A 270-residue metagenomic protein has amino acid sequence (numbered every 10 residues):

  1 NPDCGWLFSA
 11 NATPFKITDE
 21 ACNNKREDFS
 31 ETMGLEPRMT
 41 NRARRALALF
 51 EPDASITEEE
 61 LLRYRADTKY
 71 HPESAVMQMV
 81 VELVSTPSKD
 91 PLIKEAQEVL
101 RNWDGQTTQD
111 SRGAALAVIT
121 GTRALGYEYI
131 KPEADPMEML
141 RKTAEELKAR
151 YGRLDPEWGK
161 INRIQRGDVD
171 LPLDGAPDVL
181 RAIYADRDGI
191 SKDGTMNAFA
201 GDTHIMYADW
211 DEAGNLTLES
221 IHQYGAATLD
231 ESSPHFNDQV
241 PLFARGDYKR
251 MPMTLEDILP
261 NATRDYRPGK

Functional and structural regions predicted by a protein language model:
N1-Q78, E82-K89, E95-K270: C-terminal/peripheral segments of proteins
